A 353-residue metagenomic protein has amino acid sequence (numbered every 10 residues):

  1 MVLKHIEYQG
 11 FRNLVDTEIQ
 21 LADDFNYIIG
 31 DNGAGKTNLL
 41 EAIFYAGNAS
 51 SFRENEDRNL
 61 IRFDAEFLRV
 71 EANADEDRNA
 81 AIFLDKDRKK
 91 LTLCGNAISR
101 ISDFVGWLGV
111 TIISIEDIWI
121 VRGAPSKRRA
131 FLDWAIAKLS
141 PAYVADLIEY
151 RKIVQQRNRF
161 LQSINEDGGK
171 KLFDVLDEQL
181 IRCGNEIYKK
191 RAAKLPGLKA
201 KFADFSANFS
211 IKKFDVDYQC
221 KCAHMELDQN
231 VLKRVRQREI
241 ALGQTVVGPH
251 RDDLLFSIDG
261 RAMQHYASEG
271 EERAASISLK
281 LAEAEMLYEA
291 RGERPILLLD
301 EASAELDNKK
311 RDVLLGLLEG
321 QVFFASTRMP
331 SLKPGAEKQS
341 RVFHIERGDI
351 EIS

Functional and structural regions predicted by a protein language model:
M1-D31, N73, D167-R182, E186-P295 (+6 more regions): Conserved NTPase motor "head" modules and their coupling/switch loops across ABC/AAA+ ATPases, GTPases, and GHKL ATPases
I6, I113, L297-L298, F324: Hydrophobic positions in the central parallel beta-sheet of the AAA+
K36: Conserved lysine of the Walker
Y45-D57, A282-R291: Post-Walker A helix-loop "phosphate-sensing" segment adjacent to the P-loop in P-loop NTPases
G47-K127, I136-Y143, K199, A203 (+2 more regions): Nucleotide-state sensing region of NTPase/ATPase domains
R78, W119-F209, Q219: An accessory alpha-helical subdomain
D300-A302: Walker B catalytic acidic pair
